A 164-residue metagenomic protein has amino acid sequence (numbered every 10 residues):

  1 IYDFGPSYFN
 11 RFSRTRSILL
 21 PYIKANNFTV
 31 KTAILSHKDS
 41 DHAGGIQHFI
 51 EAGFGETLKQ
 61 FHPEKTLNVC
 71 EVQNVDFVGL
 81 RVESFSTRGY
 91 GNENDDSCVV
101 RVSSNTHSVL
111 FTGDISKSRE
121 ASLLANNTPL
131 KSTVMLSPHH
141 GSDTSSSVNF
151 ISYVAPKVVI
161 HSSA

Functional and structural regions predicted by a protein language model:
I1-A164: Non-globular, low-confidence helical/coil segments that flank catalytic cores
